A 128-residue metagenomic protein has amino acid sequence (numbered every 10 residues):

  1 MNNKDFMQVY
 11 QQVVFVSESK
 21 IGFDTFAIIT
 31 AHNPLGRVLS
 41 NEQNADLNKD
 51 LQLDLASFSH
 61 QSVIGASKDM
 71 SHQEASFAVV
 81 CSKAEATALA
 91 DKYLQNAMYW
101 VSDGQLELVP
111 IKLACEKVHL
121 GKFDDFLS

Functional and structural regions predicted by a protein language model:
M1-L53, F126-S128: N-terminal, charge-rich interaction modules
V14-S17, S62-I64, A84-E85: Short secondary-structure capping micro-motifs at structural edges
I21, D69-H72: Short, ordered beta-strand-loop transition motifs
T30-A31, I64, P110: Pocket-edge structural micro-motifs
K49-Q61, Q95-N96: Structural alpha-beta junctions
S59-M70: Short, flexible, solvent-exposed loop/turn segments with mixed acidic/basic and small polar residues
Q73-A75, V80-I111: Short, compact, well-ordered microdomains
P110-S128: Short, low-order "capping/linker" segments at domain edges
